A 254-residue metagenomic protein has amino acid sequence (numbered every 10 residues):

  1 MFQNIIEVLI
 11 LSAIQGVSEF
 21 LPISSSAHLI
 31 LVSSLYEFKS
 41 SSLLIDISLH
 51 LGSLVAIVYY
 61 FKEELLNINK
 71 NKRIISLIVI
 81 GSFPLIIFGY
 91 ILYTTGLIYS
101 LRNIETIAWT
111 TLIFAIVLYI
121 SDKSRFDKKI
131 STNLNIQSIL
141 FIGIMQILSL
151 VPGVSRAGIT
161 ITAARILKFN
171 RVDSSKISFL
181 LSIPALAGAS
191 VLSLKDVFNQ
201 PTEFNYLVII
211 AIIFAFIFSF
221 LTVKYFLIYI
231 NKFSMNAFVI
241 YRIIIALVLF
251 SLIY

Functional and structural regions predicted by a protein language model:
M1-Y254: Multi-pass membrane proteins that catalyze or facilitate reactions on polyprenyl-/lipid-phosphate substrates and their
